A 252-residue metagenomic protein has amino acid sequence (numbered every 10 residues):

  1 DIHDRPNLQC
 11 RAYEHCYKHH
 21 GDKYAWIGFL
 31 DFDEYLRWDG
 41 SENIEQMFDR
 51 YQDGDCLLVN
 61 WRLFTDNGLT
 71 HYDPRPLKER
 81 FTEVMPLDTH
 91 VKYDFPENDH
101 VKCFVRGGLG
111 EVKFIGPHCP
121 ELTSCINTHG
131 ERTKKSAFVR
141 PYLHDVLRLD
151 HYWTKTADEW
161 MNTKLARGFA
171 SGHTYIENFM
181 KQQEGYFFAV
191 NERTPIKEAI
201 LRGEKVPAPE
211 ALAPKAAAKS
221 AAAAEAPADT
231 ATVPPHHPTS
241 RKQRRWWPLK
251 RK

Functional and structural regions predicted by a protein language model:
D1-W26, W38: Active-site-proximal specificity loops/subdomain of glycosyltransferases
Q9-R11, W38-S220: Catalytic-site signature of metal-activated, phosphate-bearing donor transferases, centered on the GT-A/GT-A-like
F32-L36: Acidic metal-phosphate-binding loop of nucleotide-sugar-dependent transferases
K215-K252: Boundary detector for helix-to-coil junctions that initiate low-complexity/charged tails
